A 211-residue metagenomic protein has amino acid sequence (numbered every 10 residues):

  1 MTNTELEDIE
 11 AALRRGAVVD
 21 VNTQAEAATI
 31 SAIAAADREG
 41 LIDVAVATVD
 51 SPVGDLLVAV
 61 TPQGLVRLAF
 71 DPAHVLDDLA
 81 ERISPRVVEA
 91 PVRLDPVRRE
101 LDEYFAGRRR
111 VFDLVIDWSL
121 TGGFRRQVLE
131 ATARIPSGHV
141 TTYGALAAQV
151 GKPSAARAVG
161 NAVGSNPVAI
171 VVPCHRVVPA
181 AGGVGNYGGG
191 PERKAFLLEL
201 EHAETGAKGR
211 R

Functional and structural regions predicted by a protein language model:
M1-P153, A203-R211: Basic nucleic-acid-binding alpha-helical/helix-turn surface characteristic of O6-alkylguanine DNA
K152-F196: Short glycine/serine-rich loop segments
E199: Conserved segment of winged-helix/HTH DNA-binding domains
